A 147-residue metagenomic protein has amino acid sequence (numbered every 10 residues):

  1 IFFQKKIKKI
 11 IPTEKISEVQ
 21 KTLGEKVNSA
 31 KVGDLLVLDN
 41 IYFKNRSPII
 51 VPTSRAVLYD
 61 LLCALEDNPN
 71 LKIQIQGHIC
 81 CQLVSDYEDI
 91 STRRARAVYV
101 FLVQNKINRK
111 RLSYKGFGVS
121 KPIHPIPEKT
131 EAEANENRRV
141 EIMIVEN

Functional and structural regions predicted by a protein language model:
I1-K72, E131, E146-N147: Periplasmic peptidoglycan-binding/tethering modules of Gram-negative envelope proteins
I49, T53, H78-N147: Periplasmic OmpA-like peptidoglycan-binding domain that tethers envelope proteins to the cell wall
